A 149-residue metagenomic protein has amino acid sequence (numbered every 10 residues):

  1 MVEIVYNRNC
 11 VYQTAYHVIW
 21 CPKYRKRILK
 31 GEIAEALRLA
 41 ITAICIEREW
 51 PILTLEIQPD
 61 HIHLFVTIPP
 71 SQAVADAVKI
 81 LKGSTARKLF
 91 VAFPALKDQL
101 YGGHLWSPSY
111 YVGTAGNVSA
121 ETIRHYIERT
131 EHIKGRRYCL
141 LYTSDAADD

Functional and structural regions predicted by a protein language model:
V11-Q13, I19-P22, I52-P69: Short, charge-patterned binding micro-sites
Q13-E35: N-terminal presequence-like segments and adjacent domain-start helices
K23-K26, H61-I62, P69-V74, G83-R87: Short, charged/polar surface micro-motifs in flexible loops or helix N-caps
G31-W50, A86: Short amphipathic alpha-helical segments
V74-Q99: Mid-chain, well-packed structural core segment of small domains
L96-T114: Conserved catalytic core of two-metal-ion nucleotidyltransferases
Y142-A147: Conserved small/polar residues in nucleotide/adenosyl-binding loops
